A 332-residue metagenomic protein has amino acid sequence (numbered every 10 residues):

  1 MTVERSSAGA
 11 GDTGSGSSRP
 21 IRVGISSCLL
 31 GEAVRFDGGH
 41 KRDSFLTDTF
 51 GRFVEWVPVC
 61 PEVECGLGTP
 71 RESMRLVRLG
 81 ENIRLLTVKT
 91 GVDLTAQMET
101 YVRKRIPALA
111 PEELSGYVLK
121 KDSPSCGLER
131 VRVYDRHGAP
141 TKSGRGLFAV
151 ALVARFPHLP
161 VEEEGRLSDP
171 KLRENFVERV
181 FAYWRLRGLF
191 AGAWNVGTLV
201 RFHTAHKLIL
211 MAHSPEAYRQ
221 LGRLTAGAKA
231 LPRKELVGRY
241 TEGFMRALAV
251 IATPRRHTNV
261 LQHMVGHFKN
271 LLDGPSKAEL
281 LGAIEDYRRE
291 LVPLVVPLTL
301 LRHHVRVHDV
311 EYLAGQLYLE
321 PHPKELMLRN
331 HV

Functional and structural regions predicted by a protein language model:
R22-L29: Short, hydrophobic/glycine-enriched beta-strand segments
L30-G38: Short N-terminal binding/cap micro-motifs at the start of the first secondary-structure element
G39-V57: Short catalytic helix/loop segments, enriched in acidic residues and glycine and frequently bearing histidine
P58-C60, S115-K120, P160-G165: A structural signal for short, well-ordered beta-strand segments and their strand-loop junctions that often border
P61-N82: Short, surface-exposed acidic-centric catalytic microdomains
R84-K104, A108, P140-A205: Divalent-metal-activated hydrolytic enzyme cores
D122-L152: Short Gly/Thr/Asp-enriched flexible loops that form oxyanion-binding sites at enzyme active sites
V161-V332: Acidic, Ser/Pro/Thr-rich low-complexity regulatory regions and the short amphipathic helical interaction modules they
